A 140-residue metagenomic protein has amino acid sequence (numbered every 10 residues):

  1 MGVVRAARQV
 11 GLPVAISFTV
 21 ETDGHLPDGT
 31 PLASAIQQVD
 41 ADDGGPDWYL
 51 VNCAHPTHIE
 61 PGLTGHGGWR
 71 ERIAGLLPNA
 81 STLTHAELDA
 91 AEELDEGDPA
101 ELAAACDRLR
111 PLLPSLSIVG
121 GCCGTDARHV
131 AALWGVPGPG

Functional and structural regions predicted by a protein language model:
M1-G140: Domain-level signal for soluble alpha/beta catalytic cores
